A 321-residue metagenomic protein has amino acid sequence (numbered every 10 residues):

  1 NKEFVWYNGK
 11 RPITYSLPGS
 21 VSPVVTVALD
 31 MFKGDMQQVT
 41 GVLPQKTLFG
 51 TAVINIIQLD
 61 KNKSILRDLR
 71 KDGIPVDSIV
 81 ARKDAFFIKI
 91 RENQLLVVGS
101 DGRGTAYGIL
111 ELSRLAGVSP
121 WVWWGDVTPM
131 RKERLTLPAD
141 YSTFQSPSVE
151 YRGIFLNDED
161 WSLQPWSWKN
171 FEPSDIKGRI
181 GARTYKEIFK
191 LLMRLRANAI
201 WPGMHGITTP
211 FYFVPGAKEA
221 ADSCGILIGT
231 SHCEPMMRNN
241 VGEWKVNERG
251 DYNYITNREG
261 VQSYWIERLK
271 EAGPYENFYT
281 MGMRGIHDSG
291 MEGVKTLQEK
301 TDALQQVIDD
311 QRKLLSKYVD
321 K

Functional and structural regions predicted by a protein language model:
N1-S146: Contiguous, structured surface segment used for ligand recognition
V24-V27, M31, D35, G104-Y107 (+6 more regions): Extracytoplasmic/secreted proteins, especially bacterial periplasmic and envelope-associated proteins
L96-G99, D160-A182, N198-T208, G242-V261 (+1 more regions): The substrate-binding groove and active-site-proximal loops of carbohydrate-active enzymes, especially glycoside
S119-K177, R183-G203: An acidic-aromatic substrate-binding cleft motif
K132-L137, Y212, A220-D222, N247-K321: Gly/Pro-rich turn-and-neighbor structural signature
Y151-F155, A199, G225-G229, E276-T280: Structural preference for beta-strand elements that scaffold enzyme active sites
P202, G229-R238, V319-K321: Aromatic-lined carbohydrate-recognition surfaces of secreted/lumenal glycan-active proteins
G206-P235: Aromatic-lined substrate-binding rim segments of carbohydrate-active enzymes
